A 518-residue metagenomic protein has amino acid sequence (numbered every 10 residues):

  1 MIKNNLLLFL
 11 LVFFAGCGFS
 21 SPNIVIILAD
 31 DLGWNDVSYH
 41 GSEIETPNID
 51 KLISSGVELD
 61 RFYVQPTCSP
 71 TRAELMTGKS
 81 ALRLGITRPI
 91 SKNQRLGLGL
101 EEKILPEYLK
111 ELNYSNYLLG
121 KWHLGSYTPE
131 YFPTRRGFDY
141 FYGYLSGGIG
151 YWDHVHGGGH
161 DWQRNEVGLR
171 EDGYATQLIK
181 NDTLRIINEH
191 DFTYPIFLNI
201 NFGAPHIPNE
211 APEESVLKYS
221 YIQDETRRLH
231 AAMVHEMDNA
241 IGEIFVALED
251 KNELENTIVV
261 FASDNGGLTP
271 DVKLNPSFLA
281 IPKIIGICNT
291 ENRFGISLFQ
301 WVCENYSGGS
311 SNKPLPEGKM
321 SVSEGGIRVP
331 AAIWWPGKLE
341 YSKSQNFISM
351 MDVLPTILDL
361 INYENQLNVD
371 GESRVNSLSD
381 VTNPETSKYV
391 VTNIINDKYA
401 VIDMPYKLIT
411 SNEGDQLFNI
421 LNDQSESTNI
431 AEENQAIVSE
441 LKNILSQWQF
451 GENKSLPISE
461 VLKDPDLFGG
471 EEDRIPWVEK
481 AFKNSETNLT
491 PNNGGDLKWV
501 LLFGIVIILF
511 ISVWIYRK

Functional and structural regions predicted by a protein language model:
M1-N5, I515-K518: Positively charged n-region of N-terminal signal peptides that target proteins for export
N5-A15: Sec-dependent N-terminal signal peptides
L11-V12, V500, I508: Small-residue packing motifs within transmembrane alpha-helices
F14-G18, S512-I515: Hydrophobic membrane-targeting alpha-helices
C17-S411, D415, Q424-N443, F450 (+2 more regions): Formylglycine-dependent sulfatase
L462-D464: Polyampholytic, low-complexity intrinsically disordered segments
I505-K518: Alpha-helical transmembrane segments
